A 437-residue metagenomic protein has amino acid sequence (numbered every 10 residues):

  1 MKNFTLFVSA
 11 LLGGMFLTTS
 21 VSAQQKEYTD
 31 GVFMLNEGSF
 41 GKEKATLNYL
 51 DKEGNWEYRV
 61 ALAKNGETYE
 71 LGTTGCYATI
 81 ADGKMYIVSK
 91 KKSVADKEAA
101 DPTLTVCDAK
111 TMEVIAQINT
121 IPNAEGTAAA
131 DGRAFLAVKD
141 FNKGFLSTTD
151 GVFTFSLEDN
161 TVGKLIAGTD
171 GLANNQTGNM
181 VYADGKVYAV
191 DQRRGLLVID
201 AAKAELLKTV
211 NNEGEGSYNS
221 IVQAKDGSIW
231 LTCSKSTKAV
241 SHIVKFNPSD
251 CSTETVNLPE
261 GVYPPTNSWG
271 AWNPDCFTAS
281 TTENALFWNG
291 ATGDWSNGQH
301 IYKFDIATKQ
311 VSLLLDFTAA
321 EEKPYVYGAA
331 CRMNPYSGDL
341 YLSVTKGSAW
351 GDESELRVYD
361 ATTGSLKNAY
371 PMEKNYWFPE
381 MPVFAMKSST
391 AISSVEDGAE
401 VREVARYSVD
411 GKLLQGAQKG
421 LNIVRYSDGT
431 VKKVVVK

Functional and structural regions predicted by a protein language model:
N3, V424-K437: C-terminal tail/sorting-segment detector
G41-N48, V94-T105, G151-T154, R193-D200 (+3 more regions): Structural motif
D51-G54, D108-M112, S156-N160, D200-A204 (+3 more regions): Short loop/turn segments that connect beta-strands within beta-propeller blades
W56-E67, V114-P122, V162-D170, L206-E213 (+3 more regions): Beta-propeller fold detector
E67-T79, P122-F141, G171-D184, G214-K225 (+3 more regions): Repeated scaffold domains used in trafficking and secretory/extracellular systems, primarily beta-propellers
F155-D294: Acidic, serine/threonine- and glycine-rich low-complexity intrinsically disordered segments that serve as flexible
S343-S389: Blade-level signature of beta-propeller repeat domains, shared across WD40, Kelch, NHL, RCC1 and BNR/Asp-box propellers
M386-K412: Residue-level detector of functionally pivotal "anchor" positions at catalytic/ligand-binding pockets or at interdomain
